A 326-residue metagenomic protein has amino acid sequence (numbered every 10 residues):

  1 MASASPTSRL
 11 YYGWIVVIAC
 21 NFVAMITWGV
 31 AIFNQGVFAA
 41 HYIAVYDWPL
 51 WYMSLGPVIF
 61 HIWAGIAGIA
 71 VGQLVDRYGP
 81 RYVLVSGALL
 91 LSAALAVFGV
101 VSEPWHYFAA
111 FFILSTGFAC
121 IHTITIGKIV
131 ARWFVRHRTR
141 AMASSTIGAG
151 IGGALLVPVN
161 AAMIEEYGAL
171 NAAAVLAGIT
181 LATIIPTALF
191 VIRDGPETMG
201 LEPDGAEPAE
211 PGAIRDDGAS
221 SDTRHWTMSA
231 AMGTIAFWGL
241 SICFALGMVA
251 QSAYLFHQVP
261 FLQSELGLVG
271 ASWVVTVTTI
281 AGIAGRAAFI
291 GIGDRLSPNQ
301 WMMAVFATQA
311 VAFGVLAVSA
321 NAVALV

Functional and structural regions predicted by a protein language model:
Y12-M53, A67-V71, L156-V157, S252-P260: Extracytoplasmic
N21-M25, A94, W105-I121, A245 (+1 more regions): Hydrophobic core of transmembrane alpha-helices in multi-pass small-molecule transporters, especially MFS/SLC-type
A31-Y42, W226-G291: Extracytoplasmic gate region of multi-pass secondary transporters
Y42, C120-F134: Intracellular juxtamembrane helix-capping segments at the cytosolic ends of symmetry-related transmembrane helices
L55-Q73, T276-F289: Central cavity-lining transmembrane alpha-helices of secondary-active solute carriers, predominantly the Major
I66-W105, G293, N299: Conserved MFS/SLC helix-loop-helix module at the cytosolic interface between two early adjacent transmembrane helices
V130-T139, G267, A320: Paired intracellular helix-loop junctions of major facilitator superfamily
S144-T198: Helix-loop-helix hairpin linking two adjacent transmembrane segments in secondary transporters
